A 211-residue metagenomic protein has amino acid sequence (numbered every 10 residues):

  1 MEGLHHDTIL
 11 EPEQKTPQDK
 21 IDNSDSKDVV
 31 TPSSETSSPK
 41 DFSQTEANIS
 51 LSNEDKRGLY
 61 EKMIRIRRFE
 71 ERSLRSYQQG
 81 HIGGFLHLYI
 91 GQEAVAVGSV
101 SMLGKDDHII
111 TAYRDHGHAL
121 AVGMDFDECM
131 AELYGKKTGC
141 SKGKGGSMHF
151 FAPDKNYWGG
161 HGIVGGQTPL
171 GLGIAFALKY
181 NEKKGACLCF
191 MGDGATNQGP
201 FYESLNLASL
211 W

Functional and structural regions predicted by a protein language model:
E2-R114, V122: N-terminal amphipathic, basic-rich helices that act as targeting or association modules
E71, R75, Q79-W211: Cofactor-binding active-site loop characterized by glycine-rich and histidine/acidic residues
